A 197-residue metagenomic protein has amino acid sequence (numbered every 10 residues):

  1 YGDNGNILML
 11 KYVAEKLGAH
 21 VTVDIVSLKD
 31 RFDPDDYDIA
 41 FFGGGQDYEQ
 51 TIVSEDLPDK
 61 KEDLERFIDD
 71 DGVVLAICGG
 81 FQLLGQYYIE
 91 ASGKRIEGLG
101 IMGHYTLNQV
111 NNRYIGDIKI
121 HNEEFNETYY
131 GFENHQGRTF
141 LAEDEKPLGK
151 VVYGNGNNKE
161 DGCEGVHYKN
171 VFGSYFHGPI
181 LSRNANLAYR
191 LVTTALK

Functional and structural regions predicted by a protein language model:
Y1-D69, S182-R183, Y189-K197: N-terminal beta1-alpha1 cap of cysteine-dependent amidohydrolase-like domains
G18-H20, D69, I96, A142 (+1 more regions): Short, well-ordered coil/turn elements that cap or connect secondary structure elements
V23-I25, I101, G131-E133, V171-G173: Conserved beta-strand scaffold positions in the cores of enzyme catalytic domains, especially in NTP/NDP-utilizing
D36-Y37, D70-G72, K94-E97, N126-Y129 (+1 more regions): Short coil/turn connectors at secondary-structure junctions
I39-G43, L75, G173-Y175: Structural motif
D47-N122: Cysteine-nucleophile active-site neighborhood
I89-E164: Pocket-forming structural segment of enzyme catalytic cores
N158-L196: A glycine-centered loop/beta-turn motif at secondary-structure junctions
